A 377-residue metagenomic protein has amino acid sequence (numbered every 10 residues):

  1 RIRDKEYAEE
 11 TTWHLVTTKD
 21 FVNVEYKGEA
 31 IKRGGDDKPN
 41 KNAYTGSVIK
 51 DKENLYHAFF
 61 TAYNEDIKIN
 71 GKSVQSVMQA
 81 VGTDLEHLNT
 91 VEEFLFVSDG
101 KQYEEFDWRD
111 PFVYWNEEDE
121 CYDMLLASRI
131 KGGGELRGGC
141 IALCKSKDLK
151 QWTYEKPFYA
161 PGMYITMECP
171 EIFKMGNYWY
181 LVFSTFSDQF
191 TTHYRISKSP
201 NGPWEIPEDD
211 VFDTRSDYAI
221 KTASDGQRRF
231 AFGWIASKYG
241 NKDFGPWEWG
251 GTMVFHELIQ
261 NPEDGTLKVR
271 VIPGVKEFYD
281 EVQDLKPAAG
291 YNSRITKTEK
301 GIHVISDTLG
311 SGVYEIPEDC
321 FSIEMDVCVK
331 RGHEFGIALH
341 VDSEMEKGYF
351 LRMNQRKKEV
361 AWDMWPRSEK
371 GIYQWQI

Functional and structural regions predicted by a protein language model:
I2-E6, V22-K50, E86-W115, G132-E135 (+4 more regions): Surface loop/turn signatures of beta-propeller and other carbohydrate-active proteins
K5-T11, I67-Q75, G133-G139, F186-T191 (+1 more regions): Short, solvent-exposed loop/turn segments at conserved positions within beta-propeller repeat blades
T12-D20, Q75-L85, C140-L149, H193-P200 (+1 more regions): Beta-propeller blade signature
N54-A58, D119-M124, Y178-L181, R228-A231: Entry beta-strands of beta-propeller and related beta-repeat scaffolds
F60-Y63, L126-R129, F183-S187, I235: Beta-strand C-termini and the immediately following turn/loop, strongest in propeller blades
K174, Y178-P262: Repeat-solenoid scaffold signature
K238-N292: Beta-propeller fold recognition
G301-K370: Secretory/extracellular carbohydrate-interaction modules and structurally similar beta-sandwich "look-alikes"
